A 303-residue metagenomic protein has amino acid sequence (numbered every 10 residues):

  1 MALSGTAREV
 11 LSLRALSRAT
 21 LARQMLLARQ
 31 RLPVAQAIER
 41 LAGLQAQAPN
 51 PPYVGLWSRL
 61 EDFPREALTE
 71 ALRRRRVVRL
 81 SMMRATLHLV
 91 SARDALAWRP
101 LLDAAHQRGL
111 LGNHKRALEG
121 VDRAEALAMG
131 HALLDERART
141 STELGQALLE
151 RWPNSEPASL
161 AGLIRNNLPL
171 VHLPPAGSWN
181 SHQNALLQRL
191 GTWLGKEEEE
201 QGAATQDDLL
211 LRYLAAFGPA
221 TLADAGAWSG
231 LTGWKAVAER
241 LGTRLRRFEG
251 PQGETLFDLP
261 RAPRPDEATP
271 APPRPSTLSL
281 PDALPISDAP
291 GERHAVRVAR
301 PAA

Functional and structural regions predicted by a protein language model:
M1-P270, A283-A303: Long, low-complexity intrinsically disordered regions
A271-L280: Short, exposed "boundary/linker" segments that immediately precede the start of a downstream structural module
